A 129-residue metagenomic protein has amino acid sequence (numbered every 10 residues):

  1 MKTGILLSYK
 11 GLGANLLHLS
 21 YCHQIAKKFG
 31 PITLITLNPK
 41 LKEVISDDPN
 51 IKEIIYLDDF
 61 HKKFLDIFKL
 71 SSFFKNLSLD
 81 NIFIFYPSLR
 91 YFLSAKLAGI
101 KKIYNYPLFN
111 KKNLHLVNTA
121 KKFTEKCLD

Functional and structural regions predicted by a protein language model:
M1-D129: Catalytic machinery of carbohydrate-active enzymes, primarily nucleotide-sugar-dependent glycosyltransferases
